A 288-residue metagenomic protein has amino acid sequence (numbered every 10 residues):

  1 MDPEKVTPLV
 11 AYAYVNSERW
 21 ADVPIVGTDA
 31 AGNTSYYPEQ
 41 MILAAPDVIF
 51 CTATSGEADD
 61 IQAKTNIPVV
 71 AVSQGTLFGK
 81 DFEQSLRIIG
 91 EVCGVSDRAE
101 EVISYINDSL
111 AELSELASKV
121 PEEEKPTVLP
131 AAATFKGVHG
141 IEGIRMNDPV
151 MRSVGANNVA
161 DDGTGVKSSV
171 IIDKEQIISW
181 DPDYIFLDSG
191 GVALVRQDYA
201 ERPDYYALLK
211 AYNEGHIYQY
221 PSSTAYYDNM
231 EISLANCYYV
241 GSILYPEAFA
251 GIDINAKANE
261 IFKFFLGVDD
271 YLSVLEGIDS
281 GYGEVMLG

Functional and structural regions predicted by a protein language model:
M1-A44, V48-T54, V159: A short, structured surface patch at a secondary-structure boundary
Y36-Y37, E57, I172-Q176: Short acidic active-site motifs
A44-I49, W180-F186: Alpha-to-beta junction loops
E57-G137, A160-D161, S169, Q219-G281 (+1 more regions): Extracytoplasmic substrate-binding proteins
K64-P68, V154-G155, N213: Short, structured coil segments at secondary-structure junctions
E115, S169-Q176, A200-A207: Alpha-helical scaffolding within the catalytic cores of extracellular/periplasmic polymer-degrading hydrolases
G140-S168: Alpha-helical, coiled-coil/dimerization segments enriched in small aliphatic residues
Y184-L244: Active-site/pore-lining binding-face segments in mid-to-C-terminal subdomains
